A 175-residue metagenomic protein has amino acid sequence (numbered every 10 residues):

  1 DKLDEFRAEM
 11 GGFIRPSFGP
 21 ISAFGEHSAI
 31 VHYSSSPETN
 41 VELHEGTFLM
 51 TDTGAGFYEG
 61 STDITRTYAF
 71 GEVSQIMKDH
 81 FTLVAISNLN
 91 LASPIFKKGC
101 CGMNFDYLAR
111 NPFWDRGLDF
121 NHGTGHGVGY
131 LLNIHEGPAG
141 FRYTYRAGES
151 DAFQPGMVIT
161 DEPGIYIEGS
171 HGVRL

Functional and structural regions predicted by a protein language model:
D1-L175: Active-site neighborhoods and metal-handling regions in enzymes and metal-associated proteins
